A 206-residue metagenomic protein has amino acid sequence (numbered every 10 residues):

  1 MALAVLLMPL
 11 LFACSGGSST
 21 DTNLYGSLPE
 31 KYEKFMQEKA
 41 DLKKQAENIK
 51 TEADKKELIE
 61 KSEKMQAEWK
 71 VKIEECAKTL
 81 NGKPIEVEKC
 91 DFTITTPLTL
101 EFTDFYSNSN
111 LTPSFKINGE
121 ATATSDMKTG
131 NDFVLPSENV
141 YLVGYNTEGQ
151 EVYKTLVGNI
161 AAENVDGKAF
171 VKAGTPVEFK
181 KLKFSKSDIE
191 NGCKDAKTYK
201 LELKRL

Functional and structural regions predicted by a protein language model:
M1-A2: Bacterial N-terminal signal peptides that target proteins for export
L10-A13: C-terminal motif of bacterial Sec signal peptides marking the signal peptidase cleavage site
S15-S18: Bacterial signal peptide processing site
K43-L58: Charged, low-complexity interaction regions
E63-S114: Transition segment at domain starts
P113-M127: Short, well-ordered beta-strand segments enriched in hydrophobic/aromatic residues
K128-F133, N146-K197, R205-L206: Short, solvent-exposed, Trp/other aromatic-anchored flexible loops in extracytoplasmic proteins
D132-V140: Short coil-to-beta strand junction motifs in C2/discoidin
